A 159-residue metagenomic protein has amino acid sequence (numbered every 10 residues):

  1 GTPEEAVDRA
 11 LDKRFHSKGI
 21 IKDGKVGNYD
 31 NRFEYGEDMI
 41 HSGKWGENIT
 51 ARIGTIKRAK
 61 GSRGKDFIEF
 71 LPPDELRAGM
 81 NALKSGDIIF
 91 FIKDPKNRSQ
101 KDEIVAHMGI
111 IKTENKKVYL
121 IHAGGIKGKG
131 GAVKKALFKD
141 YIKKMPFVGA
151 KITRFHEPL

Functional and structural regions predicted by a protein language model:
G1-L71, R77, N81-K84, F90-K93 (+2 more regions): Acidic/His-rich structured neighborhood in mature extracellular/periplasmic domains
P3, P72-P73, P146, P158: Proline-rich intrinsically disordered, low-complexity coils
K84-G86, A106, F147: Extracytoplasmic
I88, K101-H122: Catalytic nucleophile-His microenvironment captured as a short glycine-rich beta-strand/loop that brackets
P95-N97: Short, charged beta-turn/beta-strand-edge "cap" motif at the junction between a beta-strand and an adjacent loop
G124-L159: C-terminal regions of proteins
